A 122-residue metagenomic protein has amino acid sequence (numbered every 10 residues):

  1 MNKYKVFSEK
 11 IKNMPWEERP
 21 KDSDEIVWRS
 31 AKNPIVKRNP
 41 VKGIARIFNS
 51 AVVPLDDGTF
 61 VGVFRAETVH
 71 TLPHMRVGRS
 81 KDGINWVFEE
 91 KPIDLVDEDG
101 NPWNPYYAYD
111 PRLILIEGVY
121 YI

Functional and structural regions predicted by a protein language model:
M1-Y106, I114-I122: Beta-rich carbohydrate-recognition and catalytic domains
